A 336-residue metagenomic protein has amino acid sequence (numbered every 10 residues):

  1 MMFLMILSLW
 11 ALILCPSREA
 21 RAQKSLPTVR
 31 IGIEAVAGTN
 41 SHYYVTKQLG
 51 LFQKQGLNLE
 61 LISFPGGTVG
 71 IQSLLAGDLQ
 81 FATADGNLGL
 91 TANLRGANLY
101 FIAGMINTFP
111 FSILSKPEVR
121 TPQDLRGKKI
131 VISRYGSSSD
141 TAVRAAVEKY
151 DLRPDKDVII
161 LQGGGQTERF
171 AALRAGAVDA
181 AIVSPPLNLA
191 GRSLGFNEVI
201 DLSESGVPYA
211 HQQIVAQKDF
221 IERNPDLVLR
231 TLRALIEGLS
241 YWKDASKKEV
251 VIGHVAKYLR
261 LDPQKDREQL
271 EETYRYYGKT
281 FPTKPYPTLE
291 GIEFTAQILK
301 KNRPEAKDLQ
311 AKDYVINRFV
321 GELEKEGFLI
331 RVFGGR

Functional and structural regions predicted by a protein language model:
M2-C15: Bacterial N-terminal signal peptides
A11, A20-A22: Boundary at the C-terminal end of the N-terminal hydrophobic targeting segment
Q23-A175, D179-P185, E198-P208: Short, glycine-/small- and polar/acidic-enriched structural segments that line small-molecule recognition paths
I33, M105-S115, R192-N224, V228 (+3 more regions): Periplasmic-binding protein-like
N40, I71, L75, G86-G89 (+12 more regions): Extracytoplasmic/secreted envelope proteins and their assembly/folding machinery, especially bacterial periplasmic
E60, T68, I159-L161, E268-Y276 (+1 more regions): Short linear loop/turn motifs
E222-D308: Secondary-structure end/capping motifs
E293-R336: Conserved C-terminal helix/tail region of periplasmic/extracytoplasmic solute-binding proteins
